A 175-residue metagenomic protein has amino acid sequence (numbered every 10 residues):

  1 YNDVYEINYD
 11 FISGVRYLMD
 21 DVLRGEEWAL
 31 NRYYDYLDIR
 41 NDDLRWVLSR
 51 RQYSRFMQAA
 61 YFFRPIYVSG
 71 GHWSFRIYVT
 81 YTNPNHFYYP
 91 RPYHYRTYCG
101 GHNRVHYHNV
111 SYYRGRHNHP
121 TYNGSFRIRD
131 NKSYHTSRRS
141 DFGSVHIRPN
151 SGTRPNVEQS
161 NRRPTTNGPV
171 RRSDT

Functional and structural regions predicted by a protein language model:
N2-P155: Low-complexity segments
V145, N150-T175: A cross-kingdom feature that marks long, compositionally biased intrinsically disordered regions
